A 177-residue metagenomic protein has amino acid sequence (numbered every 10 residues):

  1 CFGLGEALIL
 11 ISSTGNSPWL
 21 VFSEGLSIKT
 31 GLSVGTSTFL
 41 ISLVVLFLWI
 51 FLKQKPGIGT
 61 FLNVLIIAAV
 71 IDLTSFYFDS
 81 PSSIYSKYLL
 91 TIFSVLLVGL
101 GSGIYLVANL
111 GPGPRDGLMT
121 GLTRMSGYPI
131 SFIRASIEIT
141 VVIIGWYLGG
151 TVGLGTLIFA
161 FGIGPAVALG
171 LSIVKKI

Functional and structural regions predicted by a protein language model:
C1-I177: Core subunits and conserved enzymes of cellular information-processing and envelope-translocation systems across
